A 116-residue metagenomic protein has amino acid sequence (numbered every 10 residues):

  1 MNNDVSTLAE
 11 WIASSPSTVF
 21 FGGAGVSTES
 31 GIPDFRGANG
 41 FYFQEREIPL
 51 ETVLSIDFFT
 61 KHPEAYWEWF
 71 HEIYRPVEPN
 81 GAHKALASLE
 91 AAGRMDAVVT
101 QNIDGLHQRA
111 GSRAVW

Functional and structural regions predicted by a protein language model:
M1-W116: Conserved catalytic core of sirtuin-type NAD+-dependent deacylases
